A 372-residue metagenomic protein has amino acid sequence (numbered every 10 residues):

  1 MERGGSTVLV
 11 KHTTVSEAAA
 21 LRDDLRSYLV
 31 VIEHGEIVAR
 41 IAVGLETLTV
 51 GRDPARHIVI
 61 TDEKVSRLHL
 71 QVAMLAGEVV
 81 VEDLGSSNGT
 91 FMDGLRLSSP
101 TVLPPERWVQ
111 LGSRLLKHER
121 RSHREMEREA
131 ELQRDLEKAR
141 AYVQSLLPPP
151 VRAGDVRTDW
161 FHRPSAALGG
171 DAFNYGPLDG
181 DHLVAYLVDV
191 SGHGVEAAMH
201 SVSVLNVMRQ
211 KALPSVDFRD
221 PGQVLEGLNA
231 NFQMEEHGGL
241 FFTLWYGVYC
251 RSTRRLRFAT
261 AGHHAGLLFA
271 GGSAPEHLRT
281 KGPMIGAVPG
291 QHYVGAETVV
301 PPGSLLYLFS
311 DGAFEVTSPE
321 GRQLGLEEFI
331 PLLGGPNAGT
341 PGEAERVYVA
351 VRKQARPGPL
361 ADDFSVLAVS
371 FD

Functional and structural regions predicted by a protein language model:
M1-T61, A73: Intrinsically disordered, low-complexity acidic Ser/Thr-rich regulatory segments
E17, L225, A296-L308, A313-D372: C-terminal catalytic subdomain
A39-G112: Forkhead-associated
G112-S122, N206-S215, E315-V316: Signal-transmission/dimerization alpha-helices at domain junctions
R114-K117, Y186-V188, F309: PAS-family sensory domains
E119-E129, G192, F314: Sensory coupling linkers of modular signal transduction proteins
E127-L305, G358-D372: … and, occasionally, acidic/histidine-rich disordered N-termini of signaling adaptors
